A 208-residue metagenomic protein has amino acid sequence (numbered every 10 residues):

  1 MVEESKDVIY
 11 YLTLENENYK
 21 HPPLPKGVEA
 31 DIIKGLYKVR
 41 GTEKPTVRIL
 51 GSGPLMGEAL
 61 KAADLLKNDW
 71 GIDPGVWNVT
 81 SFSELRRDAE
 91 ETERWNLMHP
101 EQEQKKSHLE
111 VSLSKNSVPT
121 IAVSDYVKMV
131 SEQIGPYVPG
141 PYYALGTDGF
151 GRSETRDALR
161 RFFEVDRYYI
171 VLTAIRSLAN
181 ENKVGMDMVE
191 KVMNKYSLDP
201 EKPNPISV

Functional and structural regions predicted by a protein language model:
M1-V208: Thiamine diphosphate
